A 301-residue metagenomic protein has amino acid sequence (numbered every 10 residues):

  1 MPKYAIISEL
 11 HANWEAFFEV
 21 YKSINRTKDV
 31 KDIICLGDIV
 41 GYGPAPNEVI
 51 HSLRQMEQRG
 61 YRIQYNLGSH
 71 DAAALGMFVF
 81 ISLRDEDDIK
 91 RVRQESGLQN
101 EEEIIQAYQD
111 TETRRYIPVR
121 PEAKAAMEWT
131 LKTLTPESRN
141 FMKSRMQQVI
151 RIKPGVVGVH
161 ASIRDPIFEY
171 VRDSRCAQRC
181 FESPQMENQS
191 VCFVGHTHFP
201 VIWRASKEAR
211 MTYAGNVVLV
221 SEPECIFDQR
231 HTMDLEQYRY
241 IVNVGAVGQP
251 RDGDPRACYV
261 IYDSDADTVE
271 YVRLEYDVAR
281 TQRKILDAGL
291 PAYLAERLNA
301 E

Functional and structural regions predicted by a protein language model:
P2-H11, G155-S162, I241-G245: Active-site-proximal beta-strand elements of phosphoester/diester hydrolases
P2-I7, A12-L131: Core catalytic region of metal-dependent phosphoesterases/phosphodiesterases, especially metallo-beta-lactamase-like
H11-A16, G41-P44, H70-L75, R164-P166 (+2 more regions): Active-site environment of divalent metal-dependent phosphoester hydrolases
T27, L131-R210: His/acidic metal-ligating clusters that form di-metal
I34, Q64-N66, V157, V191-F193 (+1 more regions): Hydrophobic/aromatic beta-strand patches that form the interior of the parallel beta-sheet core in alpha/beta enzyme
Q55-G60, Q185-M186, Y262: Short, conserved loop/helix-junction motifs that constitute active-site signature segments in enzyme catalytic cores
G76-I81, Y170, R204-K207, P255 (+1 more regions): Short aromatic-enriched loop/helix-cap "lid" or pocket-rim segments at secondary-structure transitions that line
K207-E301: Acidic, His/Gly-rich catalytic cores of divalent-metal-dependent hydrolytic chemistry
